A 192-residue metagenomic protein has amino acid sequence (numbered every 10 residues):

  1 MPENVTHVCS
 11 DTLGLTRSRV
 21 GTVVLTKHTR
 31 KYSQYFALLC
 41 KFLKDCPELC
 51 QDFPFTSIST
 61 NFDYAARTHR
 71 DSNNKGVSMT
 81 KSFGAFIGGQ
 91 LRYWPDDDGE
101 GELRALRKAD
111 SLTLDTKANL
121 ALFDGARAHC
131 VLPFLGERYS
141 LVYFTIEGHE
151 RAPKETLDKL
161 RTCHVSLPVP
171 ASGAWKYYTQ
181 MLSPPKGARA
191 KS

Functional and structural regions predicted by a protein language model:
M1-L122, A126-S192: Fe(II)/2-oxoglutarate oxygenase catalytic core
